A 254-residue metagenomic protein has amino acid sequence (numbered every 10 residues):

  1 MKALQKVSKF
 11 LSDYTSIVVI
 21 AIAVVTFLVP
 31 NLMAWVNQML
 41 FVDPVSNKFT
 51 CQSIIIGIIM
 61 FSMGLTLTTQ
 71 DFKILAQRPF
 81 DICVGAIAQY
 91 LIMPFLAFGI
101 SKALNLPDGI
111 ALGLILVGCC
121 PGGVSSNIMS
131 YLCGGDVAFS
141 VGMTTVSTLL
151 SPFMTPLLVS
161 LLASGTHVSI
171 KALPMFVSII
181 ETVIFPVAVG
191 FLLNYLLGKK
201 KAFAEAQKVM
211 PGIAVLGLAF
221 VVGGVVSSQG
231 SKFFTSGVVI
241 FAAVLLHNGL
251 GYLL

Functional and structural regions predicted by a protein language model:
M1-L254: Alpha-helical transmembrane segments of multi-pass small-molecule/ion transporters
